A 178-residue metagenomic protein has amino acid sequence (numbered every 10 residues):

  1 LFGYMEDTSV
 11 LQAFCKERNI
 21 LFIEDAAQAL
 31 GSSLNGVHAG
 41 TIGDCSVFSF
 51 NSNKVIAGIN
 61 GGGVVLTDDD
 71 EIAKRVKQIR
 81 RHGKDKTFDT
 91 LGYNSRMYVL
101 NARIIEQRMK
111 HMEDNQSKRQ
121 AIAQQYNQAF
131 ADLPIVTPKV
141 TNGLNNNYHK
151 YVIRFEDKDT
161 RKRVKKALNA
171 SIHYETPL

Functional and structural regions predicted by a protein language model:
L1-G58, V64-L66: Active-site phosphate-binding strand-loop segment of PLP-dependent enzymes
Y4-A13, E17, S33, D68-L178: PLP-dependent aminotransferase class I/II
